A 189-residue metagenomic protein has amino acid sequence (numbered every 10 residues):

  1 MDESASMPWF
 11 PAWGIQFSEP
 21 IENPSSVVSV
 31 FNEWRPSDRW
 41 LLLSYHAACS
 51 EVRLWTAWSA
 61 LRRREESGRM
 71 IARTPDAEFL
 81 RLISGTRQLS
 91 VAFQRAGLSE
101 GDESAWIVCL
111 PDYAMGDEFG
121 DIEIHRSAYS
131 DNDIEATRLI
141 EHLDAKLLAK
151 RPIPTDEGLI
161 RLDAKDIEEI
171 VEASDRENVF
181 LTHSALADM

Functional and structural regions predicted by a protein language model:
M1-P8, F17: Secreted/extracellular ectodomain signature
M1-S4, N32, F93-L98: A generic local secondary-structure boundary/capping motif
M7-G14, G101-W106: Glycine-rich, often proline-containing surface loops adjacent to acidic residues and nearby aromatics that form
P11, I15-P75: N-terminal interaction modules that seed assembly of large macromolecular complexes
V27-V30, A92, E118: Hydrophobic side chains in well-ordered alpha-helices
S44, A77-L89, E135-A136, V179-T182 (+1 more regions): Residue-level signal for functionally critical sites in structured catalytic/ligand-binding pockets
E51, T56-L110: Ordered, amphipathic secondary-structure segments that act as subunit-interaction surfaces in large macromolecular
L98-M189: Glycine-rich, aromatic-bearing surface loops/beta-hairpins
